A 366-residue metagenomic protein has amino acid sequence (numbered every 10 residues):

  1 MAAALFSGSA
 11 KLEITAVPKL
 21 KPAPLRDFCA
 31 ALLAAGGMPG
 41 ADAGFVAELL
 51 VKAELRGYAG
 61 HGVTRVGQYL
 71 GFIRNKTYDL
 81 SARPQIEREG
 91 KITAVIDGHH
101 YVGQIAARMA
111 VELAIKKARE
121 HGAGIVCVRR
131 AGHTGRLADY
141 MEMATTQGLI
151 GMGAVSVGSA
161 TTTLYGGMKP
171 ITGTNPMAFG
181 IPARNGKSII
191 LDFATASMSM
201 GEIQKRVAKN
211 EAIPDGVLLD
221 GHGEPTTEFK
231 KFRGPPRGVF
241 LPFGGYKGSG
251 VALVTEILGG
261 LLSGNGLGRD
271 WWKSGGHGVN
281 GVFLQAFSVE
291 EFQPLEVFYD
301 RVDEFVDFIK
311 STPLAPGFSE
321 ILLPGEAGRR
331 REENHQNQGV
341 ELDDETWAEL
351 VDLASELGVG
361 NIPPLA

Functional and structural regions predicted by a protein language model:
L5-G8, L12, A16-F28, L267-A366: Catalytic-core signal marking the mid-to-C-terminal active-site face
L5-L20, D27-V46, V51-K52, A59 (+4 more regions): Acidic, glycine/proline-rich low-complexity segments that act as flexible tails and inter-domain linkers
H61-I115: Active-site cofactor/substrate anionic-group-binding motifs, chiefly glycine- and Lys/Arg-rich phosphate-binding loops
K91-R184: A generic, well-ordered mixed alpha/beta core segment in the N-terminal half of proteins
T161-K231: Phosphate/diphosphate-binding glycine-rich loops and adjacent basic-rich segments that engage nucleotide
K169-T172, P176, P182, A194 (+3 more regions): N-terminal nucleophile
M200-G264, G275-H277: Small-residue-enriched flexible segments
